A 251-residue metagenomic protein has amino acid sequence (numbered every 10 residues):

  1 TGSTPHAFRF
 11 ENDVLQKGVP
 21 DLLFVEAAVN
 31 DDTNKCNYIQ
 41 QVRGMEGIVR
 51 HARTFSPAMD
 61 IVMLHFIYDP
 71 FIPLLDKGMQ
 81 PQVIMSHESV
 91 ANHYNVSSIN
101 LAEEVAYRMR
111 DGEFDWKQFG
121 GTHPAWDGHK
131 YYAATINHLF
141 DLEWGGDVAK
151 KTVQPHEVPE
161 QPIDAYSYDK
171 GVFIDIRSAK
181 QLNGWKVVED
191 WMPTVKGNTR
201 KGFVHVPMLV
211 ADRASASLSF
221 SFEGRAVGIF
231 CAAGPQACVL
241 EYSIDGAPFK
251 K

Functional and structural regions predicted by a protein language model:
T1-G2: A short beta-strand-loop structural module common to alpha/beta enzyme folds
P5: Short conserved loop adjoining the S-adenosyl-L-methionine
F8-Q154, P207-G224, G228, A232-K251: Alpha-helical cap/lid subdomain in secreted, periplasmic, or secretory-pathway luminal O-acyl-processing enzymes
A149-S221, F230: Glycan-recognition and processing domains
